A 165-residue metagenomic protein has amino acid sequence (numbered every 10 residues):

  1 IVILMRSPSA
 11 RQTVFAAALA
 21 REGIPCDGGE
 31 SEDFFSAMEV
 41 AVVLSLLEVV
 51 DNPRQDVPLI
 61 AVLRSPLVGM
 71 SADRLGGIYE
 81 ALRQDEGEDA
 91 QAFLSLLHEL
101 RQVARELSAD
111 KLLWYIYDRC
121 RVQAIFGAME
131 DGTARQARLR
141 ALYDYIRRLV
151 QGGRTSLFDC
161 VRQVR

Functional and structural regions predicted by a protein language model:
I1-V68, A72-G76, Q102-R165: Conserved motor-region signature of P-loop NTPase helicases/translocases
I78-L100: Accessory alpha-helical DNA-binding modules that contact the DNA backbone or grooves
